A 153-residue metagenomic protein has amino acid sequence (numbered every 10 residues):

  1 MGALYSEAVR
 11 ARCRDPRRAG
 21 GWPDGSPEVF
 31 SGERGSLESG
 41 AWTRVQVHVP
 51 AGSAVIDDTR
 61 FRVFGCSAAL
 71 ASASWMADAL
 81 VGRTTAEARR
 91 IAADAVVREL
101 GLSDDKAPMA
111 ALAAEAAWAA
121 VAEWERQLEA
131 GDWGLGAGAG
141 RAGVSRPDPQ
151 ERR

Functional and structural regions predicted by a protein language model:
M1-P23, S31-G32, P50, R83-R153: C-terminal binding/interaction regions
D24-F30, S36, T59-R62: Flexible, solvent-exposed loop/hinge segments and secondary-structure transition points
G35, G52-S53: N-terminal cap/leader regions of alpha/beta-hydrolase-fold enzymes, predominantly small-molecule hydrolases
S39, V63-A71: Short, thiol/selenol-centered motifs that function as redox-active sites or metal-ligating centers
A41-A51: Short beta-strand elements
A54-T59, L70: Short small-residue beta-strand/loop micro-motif enriched in glycine and branched aliphatics
A68-R83: Alpha-helical support elements that line or immediately flank enzyme active sites and cofactor-binding pockets
